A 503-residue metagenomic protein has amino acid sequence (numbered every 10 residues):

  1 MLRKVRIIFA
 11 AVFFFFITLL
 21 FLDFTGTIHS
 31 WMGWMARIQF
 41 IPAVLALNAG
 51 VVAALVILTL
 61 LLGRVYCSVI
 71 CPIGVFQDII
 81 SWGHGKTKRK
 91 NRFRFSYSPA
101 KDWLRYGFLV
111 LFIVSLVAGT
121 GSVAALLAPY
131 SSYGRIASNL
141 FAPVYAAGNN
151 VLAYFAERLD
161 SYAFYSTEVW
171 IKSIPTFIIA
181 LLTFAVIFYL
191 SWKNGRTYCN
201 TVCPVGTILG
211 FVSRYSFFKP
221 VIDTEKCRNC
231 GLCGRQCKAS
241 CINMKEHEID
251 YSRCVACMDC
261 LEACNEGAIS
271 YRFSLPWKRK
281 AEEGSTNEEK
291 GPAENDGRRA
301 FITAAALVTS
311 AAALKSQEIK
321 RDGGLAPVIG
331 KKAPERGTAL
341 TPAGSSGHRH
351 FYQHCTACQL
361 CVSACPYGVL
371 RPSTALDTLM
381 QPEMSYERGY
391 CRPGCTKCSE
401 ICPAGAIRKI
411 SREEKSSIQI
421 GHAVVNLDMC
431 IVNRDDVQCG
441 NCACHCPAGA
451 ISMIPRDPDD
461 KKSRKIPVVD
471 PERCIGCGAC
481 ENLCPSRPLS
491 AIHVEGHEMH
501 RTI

Functional and structural regions predicted by a protein language model:
M1-H247, S252-R253, D259-I503: Non-ligating segments of multi-cofactor redox enzymes
